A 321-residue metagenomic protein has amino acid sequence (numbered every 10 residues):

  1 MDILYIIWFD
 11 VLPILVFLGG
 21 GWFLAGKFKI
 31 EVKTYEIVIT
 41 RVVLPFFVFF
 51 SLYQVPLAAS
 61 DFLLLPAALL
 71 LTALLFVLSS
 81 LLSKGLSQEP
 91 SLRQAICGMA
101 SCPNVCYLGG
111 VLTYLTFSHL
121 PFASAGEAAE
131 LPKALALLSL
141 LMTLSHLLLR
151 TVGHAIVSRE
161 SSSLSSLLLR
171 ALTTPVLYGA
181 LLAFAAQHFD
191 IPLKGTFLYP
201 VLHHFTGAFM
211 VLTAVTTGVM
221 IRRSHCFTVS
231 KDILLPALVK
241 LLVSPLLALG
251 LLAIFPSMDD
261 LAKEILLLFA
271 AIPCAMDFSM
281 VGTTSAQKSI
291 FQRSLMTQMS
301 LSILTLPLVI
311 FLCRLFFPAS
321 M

Functional and structural regions predicted by a protein language model:
M1-M321: Alpha-helical transmembrane segments of multi-pass small-molecule/ion transporters
